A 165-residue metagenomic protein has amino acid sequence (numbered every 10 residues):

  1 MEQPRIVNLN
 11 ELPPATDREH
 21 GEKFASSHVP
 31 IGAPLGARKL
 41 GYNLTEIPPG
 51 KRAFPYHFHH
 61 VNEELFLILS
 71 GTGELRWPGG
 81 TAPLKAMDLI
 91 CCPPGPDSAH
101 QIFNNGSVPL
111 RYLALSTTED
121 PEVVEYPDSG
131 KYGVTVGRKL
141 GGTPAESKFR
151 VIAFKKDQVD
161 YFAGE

Functional and structural regions predicted by a protein language model:
M1-K39, E125-E165: A short, N-terminal "cap"/entry segment at the start of jelly-roll beta-barrel domains of the cupin/DSBH fold
S27-P30, N43-H59, D97: Conserved short histidine dyad/triad with adjacent acidic residue
L44-P48, H59-W77, L115-E119: Short, conserved beta-strand element in jelly-roll/cupin
A53, E63, S70-T72, G79 (+2 more regions): A generic structural motif
G79-G95: Short acidic-glycine-tyrosine-enriched beta hairpin
G95-E122: Ligand-binding loop in jelly-roll beta-barrel domains
